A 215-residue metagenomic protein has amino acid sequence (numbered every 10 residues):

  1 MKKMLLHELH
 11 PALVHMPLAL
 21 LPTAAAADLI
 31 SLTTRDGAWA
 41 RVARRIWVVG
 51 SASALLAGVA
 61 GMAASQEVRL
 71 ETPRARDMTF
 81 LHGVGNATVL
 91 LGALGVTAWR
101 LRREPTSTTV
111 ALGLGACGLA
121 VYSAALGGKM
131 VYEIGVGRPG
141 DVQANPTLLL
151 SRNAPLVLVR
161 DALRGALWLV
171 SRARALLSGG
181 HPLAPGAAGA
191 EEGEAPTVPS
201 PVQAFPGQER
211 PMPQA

Functional and structural regions predicted by a protein language model:
M1-A215: Short amphipathic, positively biased membrane-proximal segments that drive organelle/inner-membrane targeting
